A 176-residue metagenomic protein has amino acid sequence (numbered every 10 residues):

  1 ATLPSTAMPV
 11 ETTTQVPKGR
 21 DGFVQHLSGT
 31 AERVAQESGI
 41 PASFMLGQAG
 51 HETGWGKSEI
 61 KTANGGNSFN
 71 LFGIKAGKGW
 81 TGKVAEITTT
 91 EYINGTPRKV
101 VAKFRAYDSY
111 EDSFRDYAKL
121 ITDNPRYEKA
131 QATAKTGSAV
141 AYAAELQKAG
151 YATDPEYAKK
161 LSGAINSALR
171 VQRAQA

Functional and structural regions predicted by a protein language model:
A1-A176: Catalytic cores of secreted/periplasmic lytic hydrolases that degrade extracellular macromolecules
